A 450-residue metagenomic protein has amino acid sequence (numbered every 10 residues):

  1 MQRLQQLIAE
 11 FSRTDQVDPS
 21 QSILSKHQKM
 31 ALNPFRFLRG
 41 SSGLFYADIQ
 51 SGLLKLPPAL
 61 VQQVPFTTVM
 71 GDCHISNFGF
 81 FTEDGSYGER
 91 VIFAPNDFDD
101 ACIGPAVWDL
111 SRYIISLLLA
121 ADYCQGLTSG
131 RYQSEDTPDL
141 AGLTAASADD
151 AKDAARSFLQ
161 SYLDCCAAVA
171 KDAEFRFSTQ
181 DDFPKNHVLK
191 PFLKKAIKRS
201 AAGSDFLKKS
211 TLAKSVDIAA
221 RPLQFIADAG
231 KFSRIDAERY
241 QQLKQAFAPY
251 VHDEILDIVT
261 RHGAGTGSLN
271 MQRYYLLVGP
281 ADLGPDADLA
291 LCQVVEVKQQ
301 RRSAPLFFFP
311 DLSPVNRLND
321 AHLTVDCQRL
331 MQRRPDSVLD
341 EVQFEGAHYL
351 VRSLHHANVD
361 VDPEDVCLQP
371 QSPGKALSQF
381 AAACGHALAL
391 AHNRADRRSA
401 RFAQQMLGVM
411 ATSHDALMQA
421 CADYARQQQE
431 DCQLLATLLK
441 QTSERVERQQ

Functional and structural regions predicted by a protein language model:
M1-S20, L32, R36-L56, V64-M70 (+3 more regions): Conserved ATP-binding subdomain of kinase catalytic cores across diverse folds
K26-K29: Membrane-anchoring signal-anchor transmembrane alpha-helices and their immediate flanking context
K190-G267, L277: Acidic catalytic cores of enzymes that act on phosphate-bearing nucleotides/polynucleotides
